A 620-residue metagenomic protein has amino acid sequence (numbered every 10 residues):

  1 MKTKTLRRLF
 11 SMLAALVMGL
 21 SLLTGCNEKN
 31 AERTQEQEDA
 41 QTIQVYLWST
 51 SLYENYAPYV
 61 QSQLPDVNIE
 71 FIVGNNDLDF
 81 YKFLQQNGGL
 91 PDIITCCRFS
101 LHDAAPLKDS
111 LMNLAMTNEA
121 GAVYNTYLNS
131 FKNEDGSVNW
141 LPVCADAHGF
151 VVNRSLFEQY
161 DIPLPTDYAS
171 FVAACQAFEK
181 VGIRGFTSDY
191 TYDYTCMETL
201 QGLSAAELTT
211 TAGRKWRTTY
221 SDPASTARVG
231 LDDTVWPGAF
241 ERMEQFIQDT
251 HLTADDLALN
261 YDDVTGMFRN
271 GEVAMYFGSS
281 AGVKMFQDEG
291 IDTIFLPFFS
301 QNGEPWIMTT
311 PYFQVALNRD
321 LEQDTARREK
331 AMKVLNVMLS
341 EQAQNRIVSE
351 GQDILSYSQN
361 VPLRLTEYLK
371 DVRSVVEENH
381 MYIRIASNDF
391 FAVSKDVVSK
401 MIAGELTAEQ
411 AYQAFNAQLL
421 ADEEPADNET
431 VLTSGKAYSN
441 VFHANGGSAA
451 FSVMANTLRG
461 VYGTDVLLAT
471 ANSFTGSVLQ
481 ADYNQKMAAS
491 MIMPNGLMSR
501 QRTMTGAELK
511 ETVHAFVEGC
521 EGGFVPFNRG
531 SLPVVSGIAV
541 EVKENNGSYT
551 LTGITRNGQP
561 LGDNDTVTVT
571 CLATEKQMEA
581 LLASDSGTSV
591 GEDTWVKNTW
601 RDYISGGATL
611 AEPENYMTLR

Functional and structural regions predicted by a protein language model:
L20, C26-L101, L164, Q410 (+1 more regions): Conserved N-terminal structural module of periplasmic/extracytoplasmic solute-binding proteins
S62-T126, S155-T166, G266-M267, A274-M275 (+1 more regions): Extracytoplasmic "Venus flytrap"/periplasmic binding protein-like
C97-H148, P163, V172, E198-T199 (+2 more regions): Hinge/lid segment of periplasmic solute-binding proteins
N139, V172-R228: Extracytoplasmic/periplasmic solute-binding protein
T218-L257: Glycine-centered hinge/linker elements that transmit conformational signals in sensory and ligand-binding systems
Q287-E350: Extracytoplasmic/periplasmic substrate-recognition and gating elements
L296, R346-K400: Long, aromatic- and glycine/proline-rich binding clefts that accommodate carbohydrate-like moieties
D427-R620: Catalytic centers of hydrolytic enzymes
